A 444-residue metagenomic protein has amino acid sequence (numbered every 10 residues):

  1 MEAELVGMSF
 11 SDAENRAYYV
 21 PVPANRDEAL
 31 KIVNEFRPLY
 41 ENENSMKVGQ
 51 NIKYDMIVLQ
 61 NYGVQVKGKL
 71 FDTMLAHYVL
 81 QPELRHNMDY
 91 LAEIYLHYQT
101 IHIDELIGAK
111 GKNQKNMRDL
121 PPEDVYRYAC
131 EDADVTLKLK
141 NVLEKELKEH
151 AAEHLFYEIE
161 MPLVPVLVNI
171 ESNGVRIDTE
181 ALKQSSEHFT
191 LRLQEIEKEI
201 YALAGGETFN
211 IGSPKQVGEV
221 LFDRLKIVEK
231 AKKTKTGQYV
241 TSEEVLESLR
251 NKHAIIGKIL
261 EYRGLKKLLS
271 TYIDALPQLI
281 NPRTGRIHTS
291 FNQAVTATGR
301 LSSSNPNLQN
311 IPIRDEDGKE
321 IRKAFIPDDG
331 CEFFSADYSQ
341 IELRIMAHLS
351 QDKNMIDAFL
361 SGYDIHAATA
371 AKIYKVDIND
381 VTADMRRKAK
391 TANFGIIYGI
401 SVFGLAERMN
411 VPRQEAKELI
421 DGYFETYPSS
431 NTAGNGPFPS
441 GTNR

Functional and structural regions predicted by a protein language model:
M1-A24, P38-E41, Q50-I52, V66-K67 (+12 more regions): Conserved "right-hand" nucleotidyltransferase catalytic core of DNA-directed polymerases
D12, Y18-V33, L301-G330, Q340-D364: Extended active-site and interfacial segments that coordinate phosphate-rich ligands in large catalytic machineries
E28-N44: Short, basic/hydrophobic alpha-helical segments
S45-I57, L80: Acidic, metal-coordinating catalytic cores used for nucleic-acid/nucleotide bond scission and strand-transfer chemistry
Q60-L70, L84-D89, D352-I356: A short alpha->loop->secondary-structure connector
Q65-Q81, Y95, G362-H366: Conserved beta-strand -> loop -> alpha-helix junction used to position metal-binding or nucleic-acid-contacting
S361-M385, R444: Generic long, charged, amphipathic alpha-helical segments
V381-G399, F424: Amphipathic, charged-and-aliphatic alpha-helical interface segments that function as noncatalytic docking
